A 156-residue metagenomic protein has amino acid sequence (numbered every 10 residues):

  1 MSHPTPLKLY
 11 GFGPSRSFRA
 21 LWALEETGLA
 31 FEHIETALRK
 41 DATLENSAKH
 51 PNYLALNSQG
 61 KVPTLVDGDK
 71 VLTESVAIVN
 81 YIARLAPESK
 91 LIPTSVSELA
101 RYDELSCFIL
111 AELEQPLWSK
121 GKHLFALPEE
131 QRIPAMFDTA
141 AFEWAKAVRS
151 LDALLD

Functional and structural regions predicted by a protein language model:
S2-A135: GST-like domain detector, emphasizing the conserved glutathione-binding G-site in the N-terminal thioredoxin-like
M136-L155: Amphipathic alpha-helical packing segments from all-alpha helical-bundle domains
